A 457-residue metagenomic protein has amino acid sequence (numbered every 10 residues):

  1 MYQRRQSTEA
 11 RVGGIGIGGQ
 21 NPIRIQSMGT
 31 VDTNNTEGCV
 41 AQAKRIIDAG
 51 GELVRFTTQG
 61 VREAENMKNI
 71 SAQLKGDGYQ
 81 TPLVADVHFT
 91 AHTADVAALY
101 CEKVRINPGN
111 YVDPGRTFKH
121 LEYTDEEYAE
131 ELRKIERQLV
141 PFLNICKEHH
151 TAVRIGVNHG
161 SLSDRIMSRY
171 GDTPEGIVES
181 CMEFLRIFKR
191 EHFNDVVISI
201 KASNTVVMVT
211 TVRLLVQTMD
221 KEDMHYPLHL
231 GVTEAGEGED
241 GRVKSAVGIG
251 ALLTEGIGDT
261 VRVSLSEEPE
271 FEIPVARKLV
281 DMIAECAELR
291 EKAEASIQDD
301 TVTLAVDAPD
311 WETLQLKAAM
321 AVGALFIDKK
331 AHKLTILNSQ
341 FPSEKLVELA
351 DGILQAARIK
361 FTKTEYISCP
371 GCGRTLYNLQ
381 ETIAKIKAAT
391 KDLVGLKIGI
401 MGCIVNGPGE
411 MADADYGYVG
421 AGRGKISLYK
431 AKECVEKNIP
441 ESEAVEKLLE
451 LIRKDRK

Functional and structural regions predicted by a protein language model:
M1-S27, L143, K147-H149, E285-I297 (+2 more regions): N-terminal amphipathic alpha-helix/helix-capping segment at the start of soluble metabolic enzymes
S7-V31, M67-K68, F118, H150-Y170 (+1 more regions): N-terminal small/glycine-rich loop or linker at the start of catalytic domains across soluble metabolic enzymes
I25, D86, I155, I198 (+6 more regions): Conserved, mostly hydrophobic/aromatic
T30, G50-L74, P108-E130, V196-T205: Glycine-rich, proline-tolerant flexible connector loops at the mouths of alpha/beta enzymes
A41-T57, Y100: Catalytic domains of carbohydrate-active enzymes, especially glycoside hydrolases
E52-R55, C101-F118, E255-E270, K330-S343 (+1 more regions): Glycine-rich phosphate-binding active-site loops on the catalytic face of alpha/beta enzymes
T58-Y100: N-terminal active-site wall of soluble small-molecule enzyme domains
E122-I135, L139, L143, M167-L393 (+1 more regions): Catalytic alpha/beta core domains of metabolic enzymes, predominantly
